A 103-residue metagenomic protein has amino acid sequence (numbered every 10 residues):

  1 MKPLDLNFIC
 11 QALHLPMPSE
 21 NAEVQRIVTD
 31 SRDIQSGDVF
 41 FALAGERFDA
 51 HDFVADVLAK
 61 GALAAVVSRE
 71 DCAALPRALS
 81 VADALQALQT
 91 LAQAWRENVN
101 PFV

Functional and structural regions predicted by a protein language model:
M1-T90, A94: N-terminal leader/targeting and accessory segments in enzymes
Q93-V103: Walker A (P-loop) phosphate-binding motif
